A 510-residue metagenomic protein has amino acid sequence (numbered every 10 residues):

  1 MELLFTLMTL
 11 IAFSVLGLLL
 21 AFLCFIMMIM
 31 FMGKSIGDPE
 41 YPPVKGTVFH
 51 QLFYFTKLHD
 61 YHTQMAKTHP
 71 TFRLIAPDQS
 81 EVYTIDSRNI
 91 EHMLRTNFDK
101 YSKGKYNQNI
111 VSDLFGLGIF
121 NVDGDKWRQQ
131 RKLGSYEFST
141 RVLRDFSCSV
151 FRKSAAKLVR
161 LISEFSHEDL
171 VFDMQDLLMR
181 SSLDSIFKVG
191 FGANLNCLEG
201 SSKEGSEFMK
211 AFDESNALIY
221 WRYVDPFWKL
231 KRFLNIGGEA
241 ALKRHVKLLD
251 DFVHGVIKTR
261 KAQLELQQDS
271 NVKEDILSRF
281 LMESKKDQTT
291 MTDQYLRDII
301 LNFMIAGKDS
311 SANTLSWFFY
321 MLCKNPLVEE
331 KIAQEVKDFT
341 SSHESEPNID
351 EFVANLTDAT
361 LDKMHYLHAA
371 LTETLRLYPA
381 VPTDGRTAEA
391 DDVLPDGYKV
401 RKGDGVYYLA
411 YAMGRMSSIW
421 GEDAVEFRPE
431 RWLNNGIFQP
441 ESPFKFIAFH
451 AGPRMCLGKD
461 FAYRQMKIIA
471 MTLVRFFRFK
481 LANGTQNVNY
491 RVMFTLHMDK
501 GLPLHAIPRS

Functional and structural regions predicted by a protein language model:
E2-A21, I75-V82, V142-K153, S163-K188 (+7 more regions): Cytochrome P450
E2-Q129, V150-L161, H245-L248, A390: N-terminal membrane-proximal hinge/A-helix region immediately C-terminal to the signal-anchor transmembrane segment
V48-P70, D251, G255, E351-Y398: Conserved cytochrome P450 K-helix E-x-x-R motif and the immediately C-terminal K′/meander segment
Y136, W432-M466, R491-V492: Cytochrome P450 heme-thiolate "Cys pocket" and heme-binding signature region
S139-R141, R244-L315, S342-T357, M364 (+2 more regions): Conserved cytochrome P450 catalytic core segment spanning the I/J/K helices
S182, I186, V246-V253, E283-T340 (+5 more regions): Central I-helix of cytochrome P450 enzymes
P326-V328, V406, K459-H497: Cytochrome P450 heme-binding "Cys pocket" and the immediately downstream C-terminal segment
Y408-I437: Conserved cytochrome P450 K-helix/beta-meander segment immediately N-terminal to the heme-binding cysteine loop
